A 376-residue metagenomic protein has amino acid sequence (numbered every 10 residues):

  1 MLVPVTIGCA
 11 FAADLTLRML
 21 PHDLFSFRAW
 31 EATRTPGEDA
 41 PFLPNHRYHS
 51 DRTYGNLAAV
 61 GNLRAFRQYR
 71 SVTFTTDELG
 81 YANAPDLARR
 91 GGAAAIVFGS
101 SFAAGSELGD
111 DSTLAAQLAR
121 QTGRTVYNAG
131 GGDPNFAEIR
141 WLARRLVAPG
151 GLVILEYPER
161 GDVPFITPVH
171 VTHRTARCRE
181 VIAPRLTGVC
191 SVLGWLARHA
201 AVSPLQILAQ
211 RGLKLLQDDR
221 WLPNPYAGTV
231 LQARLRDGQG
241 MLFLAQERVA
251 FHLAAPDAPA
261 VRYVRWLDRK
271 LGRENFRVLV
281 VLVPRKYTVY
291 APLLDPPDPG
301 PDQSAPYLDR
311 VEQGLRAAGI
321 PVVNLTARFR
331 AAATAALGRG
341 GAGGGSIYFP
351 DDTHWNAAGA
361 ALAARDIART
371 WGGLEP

Functional and structural regions predicted by a protein language model:
M1-P376: Extracellular glycan-modifying ectodomains
